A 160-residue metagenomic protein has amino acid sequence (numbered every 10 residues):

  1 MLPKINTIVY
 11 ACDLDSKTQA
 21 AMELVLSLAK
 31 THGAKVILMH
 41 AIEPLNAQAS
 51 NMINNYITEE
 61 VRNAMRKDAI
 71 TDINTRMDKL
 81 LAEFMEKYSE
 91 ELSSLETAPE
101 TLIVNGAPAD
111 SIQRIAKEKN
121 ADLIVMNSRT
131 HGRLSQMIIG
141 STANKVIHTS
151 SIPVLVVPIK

Functional and structural regions predicted by a protein language model:
M1-P3, A82-I124: Structural beta-alpha unit
L2-N63, E91, E118: Small/aliphatic-rich secondary-structure junction motif
I5, N120-D122, L134, I152: Local beta-strand N-terminus motif with an aromatic residue
M39, E100-V104, L155: General small-molecule cofactor/ligand-binding pocket signal
T58-M77: A short acidic, glycine-rich active-site loop that binds or catalyzes chemistry on phosphate/adenosine moieties
L123-K145: Glycine-rich, Arg-bearing micro-motifs that act as flexible, cationic patches
V154-K160: Short, flexible loop segments at boundaries between secondary-structure elements
